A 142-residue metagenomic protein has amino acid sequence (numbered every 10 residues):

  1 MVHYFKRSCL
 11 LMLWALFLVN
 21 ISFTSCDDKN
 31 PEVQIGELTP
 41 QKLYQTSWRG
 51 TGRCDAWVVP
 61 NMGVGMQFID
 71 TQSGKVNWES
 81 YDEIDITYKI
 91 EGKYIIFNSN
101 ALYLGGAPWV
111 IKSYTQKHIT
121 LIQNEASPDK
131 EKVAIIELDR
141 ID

Functional and structural regions predicted by a protein language model:
V2, V19-Y44, D142: Bacterial Sec-dependent N-terminal signal peptides
V2-M12: Bacterial N-terminal signal peptides that target proteins for export
E37-V59, I90, L138: Tryptophan-anchored aromatic micro-motifs
L43-R49, T71-K75, E91-F97, Q116-L121: Short, hydrophobic/aromatic-rich segments at coil-to-beta transitions
R49-C54, G63, N100, I122-E125: Generic short beta-strand segments
V58-N98, L102: N-terminal glycine/threonine-rich, aromatic-flanked beta-hairpin/loop signature
N98-D142: Beta-sheet ligand-binding and adhesion/scaffold domains
